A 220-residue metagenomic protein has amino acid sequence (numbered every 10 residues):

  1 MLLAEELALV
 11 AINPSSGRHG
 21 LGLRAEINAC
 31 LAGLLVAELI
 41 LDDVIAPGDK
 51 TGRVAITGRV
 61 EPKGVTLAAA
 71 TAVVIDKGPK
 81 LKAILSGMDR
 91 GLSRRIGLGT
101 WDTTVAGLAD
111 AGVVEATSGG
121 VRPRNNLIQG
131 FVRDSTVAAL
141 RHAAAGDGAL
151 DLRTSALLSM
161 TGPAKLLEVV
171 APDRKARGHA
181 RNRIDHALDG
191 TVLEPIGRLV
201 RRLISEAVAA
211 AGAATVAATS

Functional and structural regions predicted by a protein language model:
M1-S93, T100, A213-S220: Short, amphipathic alpha-helical interface elements at domain boundaries that mediate macromolecular binding
L9, A69-V73, A83-S86, R90 (+8 more regions): Charged/polar, solvent-exposed surface patches and flexible loops
I12, I40, V44, A109 (+3 more regions): Hydrophobic/aromatic-lined pockets within catalytic cores
E38-D42, G99-V105, S135-A138, V170-P172 (+2 more regions): Short, charged low-complexity intrinsically disordered segments located at boundaries of structured domains
D49-A72, E115-A145, D151-L157, R174 (+1 more regions): Accessory beta->alpha helical hairpin/"wing" motif in late/C-terminal subdomains of nucleic-acid enzymes
V73-G107, G146-R174: Leucine-rich, amphipathic alpha-helical/linker segments
L85, R90-G99, A111-L127, F131 (+1 more regions): Acidic, Ser/Thr/Pro-enriched low-complexity segments and adjacent helix/loop capping patches that create flexible
R141-S220: Short hydrophobic helical membrane-anchoring segments positioned at the boundary with long low-complexity
